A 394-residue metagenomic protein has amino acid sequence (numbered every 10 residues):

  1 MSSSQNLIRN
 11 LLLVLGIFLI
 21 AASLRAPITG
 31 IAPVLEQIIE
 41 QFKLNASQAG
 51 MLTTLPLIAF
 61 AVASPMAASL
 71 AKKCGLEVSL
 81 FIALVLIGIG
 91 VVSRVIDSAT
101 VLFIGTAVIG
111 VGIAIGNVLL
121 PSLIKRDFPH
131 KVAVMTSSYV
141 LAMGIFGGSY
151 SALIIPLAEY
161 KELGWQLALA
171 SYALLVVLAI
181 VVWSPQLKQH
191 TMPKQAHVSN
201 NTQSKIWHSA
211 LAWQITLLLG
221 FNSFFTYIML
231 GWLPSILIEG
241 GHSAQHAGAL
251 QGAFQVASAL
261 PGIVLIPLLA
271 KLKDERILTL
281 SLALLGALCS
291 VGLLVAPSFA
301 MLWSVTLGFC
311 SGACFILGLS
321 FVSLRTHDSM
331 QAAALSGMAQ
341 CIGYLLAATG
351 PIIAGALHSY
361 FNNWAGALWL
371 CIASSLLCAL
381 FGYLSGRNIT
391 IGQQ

Functional and structural regions predicted by a protein language model:
L12-A46, S64-A67, S151, M229-P234 (+1 more regions): Extracytoplasmic
I31-A32, A210-G252, V256-G262: Extracytoplasmic gate region of multi-pass secondary transporters
V62-T100: Conserved MFS/SLC helix-loop-helix module at the cytosolic interface between two early adjacent transmembrane helices
A63-G75, P261-D274: Helix-to-loop junctions at the C-terminal end of transmembrane segments in multipass secondary transporters
A99, H130-K131, M135-K188: Helix-loop-helix hairpin linking two adjacent transmembrane segments in secondary transporters
G105-L141: Cytoplasmic helix-loop-helix junction between adjacent transmembrane helices in 12-TM secondary transporters
K273-F321: C-terminal transmembrane helical hairpin of 12-TM major facilitator-type secondary transporters
S329-W364, L368-C371: A late C-terminal transmembrane helix in Major Facilitator Superfamily
